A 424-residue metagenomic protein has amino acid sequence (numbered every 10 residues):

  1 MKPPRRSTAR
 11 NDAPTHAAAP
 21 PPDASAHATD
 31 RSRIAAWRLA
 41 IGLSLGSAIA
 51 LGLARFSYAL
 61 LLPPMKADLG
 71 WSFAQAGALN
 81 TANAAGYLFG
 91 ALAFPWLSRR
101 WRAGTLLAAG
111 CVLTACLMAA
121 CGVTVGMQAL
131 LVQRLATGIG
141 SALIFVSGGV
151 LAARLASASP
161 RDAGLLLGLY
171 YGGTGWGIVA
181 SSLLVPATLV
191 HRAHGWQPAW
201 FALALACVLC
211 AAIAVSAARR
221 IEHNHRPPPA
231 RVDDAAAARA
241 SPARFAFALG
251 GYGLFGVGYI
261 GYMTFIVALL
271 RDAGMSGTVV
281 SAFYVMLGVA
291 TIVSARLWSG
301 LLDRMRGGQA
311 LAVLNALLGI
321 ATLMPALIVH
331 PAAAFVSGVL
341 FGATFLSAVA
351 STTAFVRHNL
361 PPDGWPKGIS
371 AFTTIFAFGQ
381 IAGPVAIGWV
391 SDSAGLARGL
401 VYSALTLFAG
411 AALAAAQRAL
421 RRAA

Functional and structural regions predicted by a protein language model:
Y58-A59, R244-V285, V289-I292: Extracytoplasmic gate region of multi-pass secondary transporters
G70, R102, V123-A129, R306 (+1 more regions): Helix-breaking motifs and short loop linkers at transmembrane-helix boundaries and internal kinks in secondary membrane
G90-R102, S294-R306, S391-D392: Helix-to-loop junctions at the C-terminal end of transmembrane segments in multipass secondary transporters
T105-A119, Q309-L323, A404: Structural signature of the two symmetry-related core transmembrane helices
L117, Q128-A136, A332-L340: Paired small-residue
Q133-G172: Cytoplasmic helix-loop-helix junction between adjacent transmembrane helices in 12-TM secondary transporters
D162, L166-R219: Helix-loop-helix hairpin linking two adjacent transmembrane segments in secondary transporters
N359-L396: A late C-terminal transmembrane helix in Major Facilitator Superfamily
